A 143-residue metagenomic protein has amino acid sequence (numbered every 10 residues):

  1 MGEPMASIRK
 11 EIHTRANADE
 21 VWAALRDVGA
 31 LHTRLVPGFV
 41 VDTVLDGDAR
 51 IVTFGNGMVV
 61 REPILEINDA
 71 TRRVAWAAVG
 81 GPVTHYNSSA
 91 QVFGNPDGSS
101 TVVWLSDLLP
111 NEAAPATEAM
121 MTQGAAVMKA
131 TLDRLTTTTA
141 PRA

Functional and structural regions predicted by a protein language model:
M1-D42: Hydrophobic ligand-binding cavity/cleft-lining segments
E11-R15, T53, P63, Q91: Generic structural detector for well-ordered beta-strands
T14-A16, F54, A78, L108: Short beta-strand-to-loop capping motifs
R15-D19, E66-A70, V92-T101: A short, structured loop/turn motif at beta-sheet edges
G29-P82, N87, T101, Q123 (+1 more regions): Glycine-rich portal/gate segments that line the openings of hydrophobic small-molecule binding cavities
V79-T131, T139: Beta-strand/loop substructures that line and gate deep hydrophobic ligand-binding cavities in soluble
P141-A143: Charge-rich (especially acidic), low-complexity segments
